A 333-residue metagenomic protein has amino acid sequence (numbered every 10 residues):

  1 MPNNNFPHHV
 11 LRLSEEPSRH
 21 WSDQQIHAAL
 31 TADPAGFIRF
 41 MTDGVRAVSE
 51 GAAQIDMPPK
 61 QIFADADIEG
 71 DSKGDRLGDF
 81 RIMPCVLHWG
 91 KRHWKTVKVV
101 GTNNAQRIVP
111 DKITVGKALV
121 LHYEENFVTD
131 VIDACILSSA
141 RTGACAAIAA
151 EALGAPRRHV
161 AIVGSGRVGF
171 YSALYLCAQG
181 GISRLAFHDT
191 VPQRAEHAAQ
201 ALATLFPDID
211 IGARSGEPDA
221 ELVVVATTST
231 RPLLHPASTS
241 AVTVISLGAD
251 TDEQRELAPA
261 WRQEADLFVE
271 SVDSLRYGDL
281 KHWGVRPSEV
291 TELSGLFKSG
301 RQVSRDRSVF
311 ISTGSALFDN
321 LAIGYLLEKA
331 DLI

Functional and structural regions predicted by a protein language model:
M1-S138, L317-N320: N-terminal ligand-binding/catalytic initiation module
L153-V160, S240: Short helix-loop-beta connector
S165-G166: Glycine-rich Rossmann-fold phosphate-binding loop(s) that bind the pyrophosphate of adenine dinucleotide cofactors
G169-F170: N-terminal Rossmann-fold NAD(P) dinucleotide-binding loop
Q179-L202: NAD(P)-binding Rossmann-fold cofactor-contacting core
F206-A220, P232-A237: Short acidic low-complexity segments
L222, S229-T243, L247-A249, P259: Rossmann-fold NAD(P) dinucleotide-binding segment
V242, S246-Q302, N320: Rossmann-fold NAD(P)-binding glycine/threonine-rich loop
